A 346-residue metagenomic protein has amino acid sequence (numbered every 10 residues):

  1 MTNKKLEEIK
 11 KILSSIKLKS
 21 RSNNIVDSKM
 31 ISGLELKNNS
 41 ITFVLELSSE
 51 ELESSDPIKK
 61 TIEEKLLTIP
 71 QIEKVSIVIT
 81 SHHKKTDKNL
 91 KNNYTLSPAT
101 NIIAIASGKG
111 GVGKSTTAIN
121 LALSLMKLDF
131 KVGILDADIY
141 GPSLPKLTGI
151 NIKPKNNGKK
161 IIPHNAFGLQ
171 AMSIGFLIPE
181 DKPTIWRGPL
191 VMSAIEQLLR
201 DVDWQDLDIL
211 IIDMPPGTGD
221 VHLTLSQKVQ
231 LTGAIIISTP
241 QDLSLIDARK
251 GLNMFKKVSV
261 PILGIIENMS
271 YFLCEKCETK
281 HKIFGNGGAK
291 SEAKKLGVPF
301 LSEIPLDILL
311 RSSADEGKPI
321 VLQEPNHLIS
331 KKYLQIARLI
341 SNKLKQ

Functional and structural regions predicted by a protein language model:
M1-S32: N-proximal, solvent-exposed amphipathic alpha-helical segments enriched in charged/polar residues
D27-M30, K37-N39, F43-A106: Extreme N-terminal, non-catalytic leader segments that precede Walker-type/kinase nucleotide-binding cores
K59, D208-I209, P215-S313: Conserved catalytic-core segment of NTP-binding enzymes
N101-I139, A248, L252: Walker A/P-loop phosphate-binding motif and the immediately C-terminal alpha-helix
L125-W186, M192, E196-L199: Phosphate-binding loop that captures ATP/GTP phosphates
M172, M214, Q227, Q335: Glycine-rich phosphate-binding loops of nucleotide-dependent enzymes
F176-P189, L198-H222: Switch II (G3) loop of P-loop NTPases
E316-H327: C-terminal boundary of histidine-terminating zinc-finger modules
